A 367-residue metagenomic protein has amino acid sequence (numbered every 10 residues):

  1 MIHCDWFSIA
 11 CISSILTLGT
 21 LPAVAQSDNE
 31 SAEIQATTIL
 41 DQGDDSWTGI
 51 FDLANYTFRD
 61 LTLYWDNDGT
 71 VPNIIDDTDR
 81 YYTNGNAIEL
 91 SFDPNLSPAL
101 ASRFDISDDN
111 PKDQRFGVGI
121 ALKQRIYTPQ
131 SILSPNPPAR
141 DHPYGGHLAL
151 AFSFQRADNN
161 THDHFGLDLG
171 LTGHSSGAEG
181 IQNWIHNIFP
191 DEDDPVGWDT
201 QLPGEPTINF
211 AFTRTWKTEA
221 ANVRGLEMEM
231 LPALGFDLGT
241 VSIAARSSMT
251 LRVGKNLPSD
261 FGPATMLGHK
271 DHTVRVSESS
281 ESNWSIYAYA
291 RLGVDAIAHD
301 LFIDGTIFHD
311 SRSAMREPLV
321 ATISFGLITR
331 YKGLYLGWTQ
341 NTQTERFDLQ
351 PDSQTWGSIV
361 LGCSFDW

Functional and structural regions predicted by a protein language model:
M1-I50, W367: Cleavable N-terminal export/targeting peptides
Q26-L96, L122, Y127-S131, D295-I303 (+1 more regions): Short glycine/proline- and aromatic-enriched beta-strand/turn motifs that initiate or cap beta-hairpins
D41-R59, P94-F116, A157-H164, T218-M230 (+3 more regions): Short loop/turn motifs that connect adjacent beta-strands in outer-membrane beta-barrel proteins
R59-N67, V118-I126, L167-G173, R214 (+8 more regions): Transmembrane beta-barrel strands of outer-membrane/channel proteins
D60, Q130-L133, T250-W367: Outer membrane beta-barrel transmembrane domains
P72-I74, P135-R140, D194-T200, H309-S313 (+1 more regions): Extracellular loop and loop/strand-boundary signature of outer-membrane beta-barrel proteins
R80-N86, Y144-L148, D163, G204-F210 (+6 more regions): Residues that define the transmembrane beta-barrel architecture of outer-membrane proteins
S102-G180: Long, hydrophobic/aromatic-enriched structural stretches that serve as scaffold segments
